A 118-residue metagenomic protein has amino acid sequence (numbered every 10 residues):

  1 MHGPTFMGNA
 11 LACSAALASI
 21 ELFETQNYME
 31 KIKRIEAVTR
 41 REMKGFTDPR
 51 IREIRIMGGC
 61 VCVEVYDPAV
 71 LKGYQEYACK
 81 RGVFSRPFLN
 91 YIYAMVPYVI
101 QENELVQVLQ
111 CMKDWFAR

Functional and structural regions predicted by a protein language model:
M1-R118: Conserved N-terminal phosphate-binding loop of PLP-dependent enzymes in the Aspartate aminotransferase
